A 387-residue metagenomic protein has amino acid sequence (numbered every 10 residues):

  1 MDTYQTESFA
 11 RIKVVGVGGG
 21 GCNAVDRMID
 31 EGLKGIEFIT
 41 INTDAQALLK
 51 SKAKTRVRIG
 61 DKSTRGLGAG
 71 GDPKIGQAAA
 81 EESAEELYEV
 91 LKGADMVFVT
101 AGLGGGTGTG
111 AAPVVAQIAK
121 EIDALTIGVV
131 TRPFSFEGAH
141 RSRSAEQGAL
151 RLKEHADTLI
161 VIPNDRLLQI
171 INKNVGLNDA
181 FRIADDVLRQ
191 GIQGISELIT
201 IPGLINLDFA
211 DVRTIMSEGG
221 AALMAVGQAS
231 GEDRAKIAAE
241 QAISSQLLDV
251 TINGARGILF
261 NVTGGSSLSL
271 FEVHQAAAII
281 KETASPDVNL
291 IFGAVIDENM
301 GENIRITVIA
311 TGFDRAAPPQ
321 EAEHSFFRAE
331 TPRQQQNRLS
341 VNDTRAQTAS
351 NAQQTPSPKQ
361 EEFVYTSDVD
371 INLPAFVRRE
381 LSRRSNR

Functional and structural regions predicted by a protein language model:
M1-R387: Tubulin/FtsZ superfamily GTPase core signature
